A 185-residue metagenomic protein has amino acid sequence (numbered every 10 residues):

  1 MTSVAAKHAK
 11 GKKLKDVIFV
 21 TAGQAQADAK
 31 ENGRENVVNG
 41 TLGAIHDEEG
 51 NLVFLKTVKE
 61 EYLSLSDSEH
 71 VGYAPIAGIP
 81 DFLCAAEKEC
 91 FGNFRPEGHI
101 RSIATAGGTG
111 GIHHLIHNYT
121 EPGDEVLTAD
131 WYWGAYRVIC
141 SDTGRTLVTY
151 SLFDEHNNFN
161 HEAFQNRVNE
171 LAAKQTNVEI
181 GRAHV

Functional and structural regions predicted by a protein language model:
M1-K10: Generic N-terminal amphipathic, Lys/Arg-enriched alpha-helix
D16-G107: N-terminal small-domain helix-loop-helix segment of the aminotransferase-like
S66-R182: Conserved core of the PLP fold type I
